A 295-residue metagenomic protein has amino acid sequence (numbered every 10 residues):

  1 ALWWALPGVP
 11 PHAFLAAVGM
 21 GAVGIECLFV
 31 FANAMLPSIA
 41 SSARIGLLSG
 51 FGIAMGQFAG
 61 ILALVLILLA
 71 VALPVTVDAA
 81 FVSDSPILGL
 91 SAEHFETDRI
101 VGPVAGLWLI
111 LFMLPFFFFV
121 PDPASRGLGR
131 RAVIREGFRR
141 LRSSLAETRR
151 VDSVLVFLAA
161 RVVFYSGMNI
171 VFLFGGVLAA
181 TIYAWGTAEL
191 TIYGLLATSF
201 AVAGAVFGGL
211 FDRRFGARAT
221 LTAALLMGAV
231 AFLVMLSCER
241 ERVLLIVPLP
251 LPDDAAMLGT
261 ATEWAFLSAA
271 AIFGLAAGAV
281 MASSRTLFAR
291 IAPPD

Functional and structural regions predicted by a protein language model:
A1, R213-G228: Cytoplasmic membrane-interface "Motif A"-like loop-to-helix N-cap segments of 12-TM Major Facilitator Superfamily
A1-V9, L226-G259: C-terminal ends and interior cores of transmembrane alpha-helices in multi-pass membrane transporters/permeases
P10-F29, I246-A279: Hydrophobic core of transmembrane alpha-helices in multi-pass small-molecule transporters, especially MFS/SLC-type
C27-S41, A279-P293: Intracellular juxtamembrane helix-capping segments at the cytosolic ends of symmetry-related transmembrane helices
S49-A72: Glycine-rich segments within core transmembrane alpha-helices of 12-TM secondary carriers
P121-L158, D253-M257: Juxtamembrane intracellular "pre-TM" segments in multi-pass secondary transporters
L173-Y193: Short amphipathic helix-loop junctions that connect adjacent transmembrane helices in Major Facilitator Superfamily/SLC
A203-A217, C238, V243: Helix-to-loop junctions at the C-terminal end of transmembrane segments in multipass secondary transporters
